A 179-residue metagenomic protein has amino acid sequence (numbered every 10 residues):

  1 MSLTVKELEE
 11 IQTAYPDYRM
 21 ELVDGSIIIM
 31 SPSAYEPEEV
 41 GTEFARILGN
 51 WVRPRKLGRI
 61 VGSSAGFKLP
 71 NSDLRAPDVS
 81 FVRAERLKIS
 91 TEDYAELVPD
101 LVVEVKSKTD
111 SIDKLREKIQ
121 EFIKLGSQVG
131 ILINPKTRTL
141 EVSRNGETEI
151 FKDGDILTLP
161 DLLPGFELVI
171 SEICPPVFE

Functional and structural regions predicted by a protein language model:
M1-E179: Gly/Pro/Ser/Thr-rich low-complexity, intrinsically disordered segments predominantly at protein N-termini
